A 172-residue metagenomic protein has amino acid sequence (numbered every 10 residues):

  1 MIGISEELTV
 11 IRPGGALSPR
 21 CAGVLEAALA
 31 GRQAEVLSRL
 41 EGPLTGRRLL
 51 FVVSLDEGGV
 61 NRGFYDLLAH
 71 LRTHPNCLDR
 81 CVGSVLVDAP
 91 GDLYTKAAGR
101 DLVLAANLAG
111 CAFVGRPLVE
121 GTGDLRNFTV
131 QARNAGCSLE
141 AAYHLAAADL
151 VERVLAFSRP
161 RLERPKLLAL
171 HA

Functional and structural regions predicted by a protein language model:
M1-T9, A112-A172: Glycine-rich phosphate/pyrophosphate-binding loop and the adjoining helix
I2-R32: N-terminal beta1-alpha1 ligand-phosphate binding loop
E6, R39-C111: Helix-loop-strand module that forms the ligand-binding subsite of alpha/beta enzymes
L17-A22, V60, T95, G99 (+2 more regions): Generic structural signal for well-ordered, non-membrane alpha-helical segments in soluble metabolic enzymes
P19, E26, A34-E35, L40-R48 (+1 more regions): N-terminal beta-loop-helix "entrance" segment that forms/cooperates in small-molecule cofactor or anionic ligand
P19-R20, V60-N61, D66, R100 (+1 more regions): Secondary-structure junction/capping motif
V24-E35, A106-A112: Short helix-loop-beta junction
A30, A69-R72, L104, E152-A156: Surface-exposed alpha-helical segments enriched in charged/polar residues
